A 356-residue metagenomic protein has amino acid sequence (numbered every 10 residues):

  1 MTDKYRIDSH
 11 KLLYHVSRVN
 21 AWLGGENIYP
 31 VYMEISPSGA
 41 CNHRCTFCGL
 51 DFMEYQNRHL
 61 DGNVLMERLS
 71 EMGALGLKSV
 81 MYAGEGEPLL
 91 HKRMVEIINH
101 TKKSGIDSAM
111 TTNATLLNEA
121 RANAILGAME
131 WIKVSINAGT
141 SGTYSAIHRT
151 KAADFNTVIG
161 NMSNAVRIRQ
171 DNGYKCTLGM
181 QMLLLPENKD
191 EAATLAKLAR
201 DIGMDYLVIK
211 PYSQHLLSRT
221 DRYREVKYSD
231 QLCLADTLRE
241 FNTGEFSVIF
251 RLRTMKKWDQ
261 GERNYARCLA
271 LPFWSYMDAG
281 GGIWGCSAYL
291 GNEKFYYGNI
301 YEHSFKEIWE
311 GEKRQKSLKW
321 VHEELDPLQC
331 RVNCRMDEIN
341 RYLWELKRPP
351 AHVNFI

Functional and structural regions predicted by a protein language model:
M1-I7, S36, L60, A74 (+5 more regions): Radical SAM enzyme [4Fe-4S]-AdoMet core and its adjacent flexible, acidic and glycine-rich loops/tails across
M1-Q56, S70-G73, M255-R263, P272-W274 (+1 more regions): N-terminal pre-core extensions flanking Radical SAM catalytic domains
S17, N63, E67, E96 (+1 more regions): Short, contiguous clusters of charged residues that form electrostatic/catalytic patches at enzyme active sites, used
C41, C45-C48, I97, T101 (+4 more regions): Hydrophobic packing within well-folded, soluble alpha/beta domains
R44, E85, T112, A279-G280: Residue-level recognition of short loop/turn positions
L50, M94, C286-S287: Active-site-flanking alpha-helical
F52, G84, I136, P211 (+1 more regions): Residues that line or immediately flank small-molecule/substrate-binding pockets and catalytic motifs
E54-T111, T115-A128: Conserved Radical SAM active-site core
